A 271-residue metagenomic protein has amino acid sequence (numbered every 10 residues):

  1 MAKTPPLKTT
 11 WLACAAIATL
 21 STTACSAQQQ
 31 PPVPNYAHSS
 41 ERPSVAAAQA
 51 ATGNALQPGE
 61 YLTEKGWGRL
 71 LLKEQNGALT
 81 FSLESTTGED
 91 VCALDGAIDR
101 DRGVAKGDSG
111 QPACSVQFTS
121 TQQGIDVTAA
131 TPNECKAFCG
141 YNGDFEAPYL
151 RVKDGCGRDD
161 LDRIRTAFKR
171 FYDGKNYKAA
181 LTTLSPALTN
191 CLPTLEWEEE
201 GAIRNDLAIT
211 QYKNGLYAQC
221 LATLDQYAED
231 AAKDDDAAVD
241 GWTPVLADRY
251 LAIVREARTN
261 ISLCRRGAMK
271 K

Functional and structural regions predicted by a protein language model:
N35-G68, F145-R151, G157-T166: Tryptophan-anchored aromatic micro-motifs
E60-D101, K175, L181-L195: N-terminal glycine/threonine-rich, aromatic-flanked beta-hairpin/loop signature
K65-L70, E84-G124, L216-A228: Contiguous, well-ordered beta-strand patches that form the walls/edges of small beta-barrel/beta-sandwich domains
A187, T194, Q226-D230, D234: Alpha-helical solenoid scaffolds that mediate protein-protein interactions, centered on TPR/SEL1-like repeats but also
E198-D206, D234-K271: TPR/TPR-like alpha-solenoid helical repeat scaffolds
